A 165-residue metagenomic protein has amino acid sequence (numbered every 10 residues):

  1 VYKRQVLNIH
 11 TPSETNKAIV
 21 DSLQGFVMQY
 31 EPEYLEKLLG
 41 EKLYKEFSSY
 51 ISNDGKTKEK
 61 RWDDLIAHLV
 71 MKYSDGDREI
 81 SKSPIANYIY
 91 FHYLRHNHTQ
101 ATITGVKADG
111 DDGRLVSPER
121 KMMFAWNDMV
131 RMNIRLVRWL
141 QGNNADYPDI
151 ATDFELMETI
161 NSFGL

Functional and structural regions predicted by a protein language model:
K3-K82, H96-T104, A108, D112-S117 (+2 more regions): Conserved short "hinge" loops at termini or chain/domain junctions
